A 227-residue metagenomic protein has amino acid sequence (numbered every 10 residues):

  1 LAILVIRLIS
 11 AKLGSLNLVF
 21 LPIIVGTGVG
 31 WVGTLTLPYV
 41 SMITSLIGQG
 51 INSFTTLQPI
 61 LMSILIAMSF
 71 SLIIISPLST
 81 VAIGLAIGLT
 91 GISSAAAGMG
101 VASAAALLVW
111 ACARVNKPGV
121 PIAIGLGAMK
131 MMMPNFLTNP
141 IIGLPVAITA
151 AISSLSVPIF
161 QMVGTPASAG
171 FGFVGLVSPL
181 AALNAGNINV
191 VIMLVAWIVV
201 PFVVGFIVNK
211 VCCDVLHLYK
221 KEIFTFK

Functional and structural regions predicted by a protein language model:
L1-K227: Pore-lining transmembrane helices
